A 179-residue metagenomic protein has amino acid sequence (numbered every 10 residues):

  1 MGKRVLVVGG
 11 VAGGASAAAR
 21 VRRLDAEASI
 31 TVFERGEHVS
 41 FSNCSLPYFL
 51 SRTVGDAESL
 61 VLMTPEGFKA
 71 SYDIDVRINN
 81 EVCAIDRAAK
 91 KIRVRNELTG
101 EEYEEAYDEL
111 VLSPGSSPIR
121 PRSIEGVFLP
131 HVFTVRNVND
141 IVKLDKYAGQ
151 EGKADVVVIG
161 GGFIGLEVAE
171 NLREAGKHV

Functional and structural regions predicted by a protein language model:
M1-L6, E66-I159, E174, H178: FAD-binding core/adjacent interface of flavoenzyme oxidoreductases
G2-V76, N171-V179: Beta1-alpha1 glycine-rich phosphate/pyrophosphate-binding loop at the start of Rossmann-like nucleotide-binding domains
G9-G14, G115, G160-G165: Conserved phosphate-binding and hydrolysis motifs of nucleotide-dependent enzymes
G13, H38, A84, T99 (+1 more regions): Glycine-/small-residue-rich active-site loops that bind phosphorylated ligands and cofactors
A17-A18, S42, R87, P121-S123 (+1 more regions): Short glycine-/acidic-enriched loop or helix-start segments at secondary-structure transitions that form or flank
G55-D56, P121, G162: Alpha-helix initiation/capping motif
L60-V61, Y103, I164: Residue-level preference for nonpolar/small residues embedded in alpha-helices
I141, L166-A169: Hydrophobic, well-ordered secondary-structure segments
